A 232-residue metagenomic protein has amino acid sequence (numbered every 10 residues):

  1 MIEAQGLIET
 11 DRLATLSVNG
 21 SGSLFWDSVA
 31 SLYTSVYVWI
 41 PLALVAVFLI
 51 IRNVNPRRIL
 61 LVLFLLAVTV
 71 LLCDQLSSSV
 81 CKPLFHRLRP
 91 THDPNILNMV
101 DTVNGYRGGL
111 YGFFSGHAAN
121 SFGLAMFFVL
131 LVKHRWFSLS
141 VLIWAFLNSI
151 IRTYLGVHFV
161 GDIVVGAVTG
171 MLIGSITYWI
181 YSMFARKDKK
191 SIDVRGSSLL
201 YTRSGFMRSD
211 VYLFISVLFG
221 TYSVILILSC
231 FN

Functional and structural regions predicted by a protein language model:
M1-E3, F64-L84, V217-I225: N-terminal signal-anchor transmembrane alpha helix
M1-L42, S77-R107, L228-N232: N-terminal transmembrane-helix/juxtamembrane module of multi-pass inner/ER membrane proteins
T34-I50, F64, H117-N120, S140: Hydrophobic alpha-helical transmembrane segments
I40, L63-L71, Q75, I163 (+2 more regions): Alpha-helical transmembrane spans of integral membrane proteins, capturing the lipid-embedded, hydrophobic core of TM
P41-I50, A67-V68, L213-I227: Hydrophobic core of alpha-helical transmembrane segments in multi-pass integral membrane proteins
V47-I51, C73, S77-H86, V129 (+2 more regions): Membrane-water interface at transmembrane helix exits
F48-L76, F137-S140: Interfacial segments of alpha-helical transmembrane regions
D101-N232: Membrane-embedded catalytic cores of phosphoryl/pyrophosphoryl-handling enzymes
